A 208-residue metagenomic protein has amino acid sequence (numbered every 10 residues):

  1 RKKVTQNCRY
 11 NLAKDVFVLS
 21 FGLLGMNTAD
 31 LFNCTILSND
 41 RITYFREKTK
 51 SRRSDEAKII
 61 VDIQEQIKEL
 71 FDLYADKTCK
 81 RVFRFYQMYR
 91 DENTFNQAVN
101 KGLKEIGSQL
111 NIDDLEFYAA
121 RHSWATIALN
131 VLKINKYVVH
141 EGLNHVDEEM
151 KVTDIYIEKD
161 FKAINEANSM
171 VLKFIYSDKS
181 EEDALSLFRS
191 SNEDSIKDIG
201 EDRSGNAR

Functional and structural regions predicted by a protein language model:
R1, I63-I112: Active-site/catalytic core of tyrosine-dependent DNA strand-transfer enzymes
R1-T28: Basic, Lys/Arg- and aromatic-enriched nucleic-acid-binding interface segment
K3-N7, E47-I59, F85-F95, I112-E116 (+1 more regions): Short, contiguous acidic/charged loop-to-helix segments that flank catalytic cores in large enzymes
V18, G22, A29, A119-V146: C-terminal catalytic core of tyrosine-transesterase DNA break-rejoin enzymes
L23, F32-L73, D147: Conserved tyrosine-mediated DNA breakage-rejoining catalytic core shared by Y-recombinases
I36-T43, D113-D114, I134-I157, D178-S186: Short, polar N-cap/turn motifs at the start of nucleic acid-interacting alpha helices
K48-S51, L143-Y176, E193: Catalytic-site neighborhood detector that most strongly recognizes the C-terminal catalytic loop/helix of tyrosine
N93-K101, E105-S108, K162-R208: Acidic, low-complexity interaction regions
